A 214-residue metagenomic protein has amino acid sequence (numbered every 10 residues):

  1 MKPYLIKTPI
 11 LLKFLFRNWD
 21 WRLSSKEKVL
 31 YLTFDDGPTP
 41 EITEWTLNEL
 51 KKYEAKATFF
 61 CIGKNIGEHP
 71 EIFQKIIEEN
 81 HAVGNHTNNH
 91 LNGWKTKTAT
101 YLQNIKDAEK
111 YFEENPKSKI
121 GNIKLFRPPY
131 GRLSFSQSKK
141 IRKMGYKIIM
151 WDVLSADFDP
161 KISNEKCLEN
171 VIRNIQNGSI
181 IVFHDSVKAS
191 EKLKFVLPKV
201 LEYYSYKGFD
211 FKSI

Functional and structural regions predicted by a protein language model:
P3-N92, T100, K106-D107, Y111-E114: Active-site beta->alpha N-cap acidic-glycine motif
T8, E44, R127-P128, L197: Hydrophobic alpha-helix-in-membranes signature
F34-D36, C61-K64, N85-T87, P128-Y130 (+3 more regions): A cross-domain feature marking catalytic cores of carbohydrate-active enzymes and several ubiquitous metabolic/repair
G37-E41, C61-H69, L91-A99, R127-S134 (+2 more regions): Acidic-and-aromatic substrate-binding clefts and catalytic sites of carbohydrate-active enzymes
L47-K56, A82, T98-F135, K139 (+3 more regions): CE4/NodB-like, metal-dependent polysaccharide N-deacetylase domain that modifies extracellular/periplasmic N-acetylated
Q74, T98-I105, S163-E169, K194-P198: Charged helix-capping and loop-helix junction motifs
R132-S134, S138-R173, G208-I214: His/Asp/Glu-enriched short active-site or ligand-binding loop at hydrolase and phosphoryl-transfer sites
Q176-K188, K192-I214: Catalytic grooves of carbohydrate-active enzymes
